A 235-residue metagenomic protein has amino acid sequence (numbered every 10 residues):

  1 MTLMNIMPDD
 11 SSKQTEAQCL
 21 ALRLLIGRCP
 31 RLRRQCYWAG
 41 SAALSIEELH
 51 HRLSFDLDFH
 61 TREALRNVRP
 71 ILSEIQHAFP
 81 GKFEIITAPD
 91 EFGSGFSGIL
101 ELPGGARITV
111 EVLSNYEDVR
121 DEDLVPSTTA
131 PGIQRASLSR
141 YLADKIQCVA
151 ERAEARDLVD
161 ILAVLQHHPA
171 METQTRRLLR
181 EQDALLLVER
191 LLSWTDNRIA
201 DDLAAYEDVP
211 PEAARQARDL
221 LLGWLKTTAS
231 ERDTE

Functional and structural regions predicted by a protein language model:
M1-E235: Compositionally biased terminal segments of proteins
